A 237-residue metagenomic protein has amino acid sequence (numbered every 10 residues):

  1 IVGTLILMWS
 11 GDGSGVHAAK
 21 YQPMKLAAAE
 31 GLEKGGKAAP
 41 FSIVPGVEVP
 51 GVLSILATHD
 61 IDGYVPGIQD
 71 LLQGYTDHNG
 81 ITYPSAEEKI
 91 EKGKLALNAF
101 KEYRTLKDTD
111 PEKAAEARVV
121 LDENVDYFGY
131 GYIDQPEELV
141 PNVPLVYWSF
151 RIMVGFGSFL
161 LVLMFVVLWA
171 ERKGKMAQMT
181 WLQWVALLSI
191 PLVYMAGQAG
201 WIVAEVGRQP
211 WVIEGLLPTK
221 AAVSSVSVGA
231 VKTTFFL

Functional and structural regions predicted by a protein language model:
I1, L7-D12, E138-F156, V206 (+1 more regions): His-enriched metal-coordination microenvironments in redox/metal-binding proteins
V2-L95: Aromatic-rich transmembrane-lumenal/periplasmic boundary elements in polytopic membrane proteins
V2-M8, Y103-L106, A186-A204: Hydrophobic alpha-helical membrane-insertion segments
L97-D134, V143: Extended, hydrophilic extramembrane loops/domains of integral membrane proteins
E138-W201, K232-L237: C-terminal substrate/ligand-recognition segments
A199-P218: Juxtamembrane non-transmembrane "cap" segments at the membrane-aqueous interface of multi-pass membrane proteins
I213-T233: Short, membrane-exposed interhelical loops at transmembrane-helix boundaries
